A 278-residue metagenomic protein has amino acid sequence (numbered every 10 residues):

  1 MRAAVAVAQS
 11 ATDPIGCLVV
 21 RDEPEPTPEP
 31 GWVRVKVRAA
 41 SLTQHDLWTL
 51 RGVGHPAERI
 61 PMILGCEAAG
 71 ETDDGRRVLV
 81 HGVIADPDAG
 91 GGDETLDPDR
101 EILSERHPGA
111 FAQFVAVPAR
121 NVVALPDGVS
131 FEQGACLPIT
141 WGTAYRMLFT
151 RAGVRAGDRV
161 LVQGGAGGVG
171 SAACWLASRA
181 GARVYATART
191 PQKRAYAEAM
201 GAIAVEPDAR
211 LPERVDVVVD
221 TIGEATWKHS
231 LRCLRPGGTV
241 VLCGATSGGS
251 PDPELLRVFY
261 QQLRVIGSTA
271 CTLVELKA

Functional and structural regions predicted by a protein language model:
M1-A68, V117: Short N-terminal strand-loop motif that marks the start of NAD(P)H/FAD-dependent oxidoreductase cofactor-binding domains
V35, V80-H81, V162: A generic structural signal for residues embedded in beta-strands
R51, E58-V123: Glycine-rich phosphate/adenylate-binding loop and adjacent beta-alpha elements of nucleotide- or dinucleotide-binding
R77, E132-D208: Mid-domain Rossmann-like dinucleotide-binding core that forms the NAD(H)/NADP(H) cofactor-binding site
L79, V218-V219, V241: N-terminal Rossmann-like NAD(P) cofactor-binding module of classical short-chain dehydrogenase/reductase
G164-G165, I222, A245: NAD(P)H cofactor-binding loop motif with strongest signal on the N-terminal glycine-rich segment
R210-V218: A short acidic, Gly/Pro-enriched loop at the edge of an enzyme's catalytic core that lines a small-molecule cofactor
A225-A278: Glycine-rich phosphate-binding loop and adjacent beta-alpha segment of Rossmann(oid) nucleotide-cofactor-binding
